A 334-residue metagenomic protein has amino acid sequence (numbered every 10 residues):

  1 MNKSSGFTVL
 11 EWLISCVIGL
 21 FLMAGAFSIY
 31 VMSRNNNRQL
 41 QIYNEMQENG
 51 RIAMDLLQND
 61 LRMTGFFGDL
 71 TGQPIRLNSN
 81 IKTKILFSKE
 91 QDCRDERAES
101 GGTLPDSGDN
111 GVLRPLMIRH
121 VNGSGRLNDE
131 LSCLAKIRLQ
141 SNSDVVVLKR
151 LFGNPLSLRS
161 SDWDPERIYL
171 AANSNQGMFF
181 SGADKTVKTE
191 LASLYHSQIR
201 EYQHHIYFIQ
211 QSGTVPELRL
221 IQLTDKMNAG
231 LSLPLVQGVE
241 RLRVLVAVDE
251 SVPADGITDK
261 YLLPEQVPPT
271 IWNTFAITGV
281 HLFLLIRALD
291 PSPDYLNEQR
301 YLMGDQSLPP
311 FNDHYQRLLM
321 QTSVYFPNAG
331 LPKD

Functional and structural regions predicted by a protein language model:
S4-F66, K333: Aliphatic-rich helix starts adjacent to a transmembrane/signal segment
S5, F275-T278: Residue-level preference for short coil/turn positions at secondary-structure junctions
A53, Q58-A276, F283, P291-Q316 (+1 more regions): N-terminal pilin/flagellin-like segments and related low-complexity appendage regions
I286-D290, V324-G330: Beta-strand elements of well-folded, non-transmembrane domains
L318-M320: Extracellular and select intracellular beta-sandwich modules with Ser/Thr-enriched, small-residue motifs on
